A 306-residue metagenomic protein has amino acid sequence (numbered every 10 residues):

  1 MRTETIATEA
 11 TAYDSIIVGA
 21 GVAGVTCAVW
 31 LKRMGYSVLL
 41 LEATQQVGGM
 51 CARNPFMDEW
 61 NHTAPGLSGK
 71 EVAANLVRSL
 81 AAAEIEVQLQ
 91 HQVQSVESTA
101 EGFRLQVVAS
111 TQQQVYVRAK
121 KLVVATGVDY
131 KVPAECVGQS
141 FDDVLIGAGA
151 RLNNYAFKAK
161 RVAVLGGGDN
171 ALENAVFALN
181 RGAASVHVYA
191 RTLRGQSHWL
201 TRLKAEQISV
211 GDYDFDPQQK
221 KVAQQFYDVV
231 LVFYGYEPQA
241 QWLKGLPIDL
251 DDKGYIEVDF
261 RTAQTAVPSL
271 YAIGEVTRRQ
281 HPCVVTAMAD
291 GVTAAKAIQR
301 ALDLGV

Functional and structural regions predicted by a protein language model:
M1-V18, R33-M34, E86-K160, K221 (+3 more regions): FAD-binding core/adjacent interface of flavoenzyme oxidoreductases
M1-V18, T26, W30-Y36, Q225-V229 (+4 more regions): Rossmann-like nucleotide/phosphate-binding core characteristic of flavoprotein oxidoreductases
E4, Q139-K158, Y234-C283, D290-T293 (+1 more regions): FAD-site-proximal beta/loop scaffold in flavoenzymes
Y13-A83, L172-H198: Beta1-alpha1 glycine-rich phosphate/pyrophosphate-binding loop at the start of Rossmann-like nucleotide-binding domains
G24, D129-K131, A171, E237-P238: Glycine-rich nucleotide phosphate-binding loop and flanking beta-alpha elements of Rossmann-like dinucleotide-binding
A28-W30, A52-R53, A134-G138, A175-F177 (+3 more regions): Short amphipathic alpha-helical segments
P55-W60, A163, L203-Q207: Short, hinge-like loop/turn segments at secondary-structure boundaries
V77-A119, L179-F260, R300-V306: A Rossmann-like FAD-binding core segment of flavoenzymes
